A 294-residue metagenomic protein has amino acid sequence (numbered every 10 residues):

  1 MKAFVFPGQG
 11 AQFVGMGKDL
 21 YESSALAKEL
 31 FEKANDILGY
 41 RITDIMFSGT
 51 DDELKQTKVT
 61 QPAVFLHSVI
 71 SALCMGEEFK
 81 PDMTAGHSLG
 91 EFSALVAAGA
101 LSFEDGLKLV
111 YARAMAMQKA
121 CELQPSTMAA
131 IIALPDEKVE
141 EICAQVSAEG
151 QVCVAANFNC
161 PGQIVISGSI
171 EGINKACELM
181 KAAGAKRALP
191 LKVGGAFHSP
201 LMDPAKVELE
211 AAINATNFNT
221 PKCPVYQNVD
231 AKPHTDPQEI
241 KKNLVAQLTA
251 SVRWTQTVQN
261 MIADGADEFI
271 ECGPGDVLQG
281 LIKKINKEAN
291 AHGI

Functional and structural regions predicted by a protein language model:
M1-V139, L191, E268-I294: FabD-like malonyl-/acyl-CoA
Q9-A11, L38, A98-T249: Alpha/beta catalytic cores of group-transfer enzymes, especially the acyltransferase/condensing modules of polyketide
T60-P62, A196, S251: Glycine-rich phosphate/pyrophosphate-binding beta-alpha loops
G76, K181, I262-A263: Non-catalytic positions within long, well-ordered alpha-helices that form the structural scaffold/packing of enzyme
G172-I173, A212, G265, E288-I294: NAD(P)-dependent dehydrogenase/reductase Rossmann-like domain
S251-A266: A short, acidic, amphipathic alpha-helical segment used as a generic capping/interface helix at domain edges
